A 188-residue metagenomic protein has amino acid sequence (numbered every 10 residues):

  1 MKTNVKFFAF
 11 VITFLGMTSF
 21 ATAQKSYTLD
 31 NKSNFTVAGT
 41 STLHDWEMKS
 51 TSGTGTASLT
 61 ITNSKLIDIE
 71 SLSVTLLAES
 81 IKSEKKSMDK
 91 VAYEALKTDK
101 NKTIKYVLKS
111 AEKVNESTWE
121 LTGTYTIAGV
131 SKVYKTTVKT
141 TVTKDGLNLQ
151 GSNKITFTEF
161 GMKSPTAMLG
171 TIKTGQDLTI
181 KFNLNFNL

Functional and structural regions predicted by a protein language model:
M1-Y27: Bacterial Sec-dependent N-terminal signal peptides
T22-L188: Low-complexity, acidic/polar, glycine-enriched regions of mature
